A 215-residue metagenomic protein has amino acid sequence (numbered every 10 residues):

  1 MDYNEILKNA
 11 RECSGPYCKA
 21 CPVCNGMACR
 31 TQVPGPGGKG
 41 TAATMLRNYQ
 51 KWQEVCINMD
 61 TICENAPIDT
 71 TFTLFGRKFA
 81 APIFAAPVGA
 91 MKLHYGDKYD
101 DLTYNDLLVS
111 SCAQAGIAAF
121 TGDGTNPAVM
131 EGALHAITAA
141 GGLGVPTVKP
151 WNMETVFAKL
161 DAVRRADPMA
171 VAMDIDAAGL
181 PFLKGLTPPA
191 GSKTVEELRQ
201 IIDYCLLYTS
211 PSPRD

Functional and structural regions predicted by a protein language model:
D2-F79: An N-cap/entry alpha-helix motif that binds or orients negatively charged groups
T44-M130: N-terminal functional module of multi-domain proteins
I83-A86, A119-T121, G144-V148, V171 (+1 more regions): Hydrophobic faces of well-ordered beta-strands that scaffold small-molecule active sites in alpha/beta enzyme cores
Q114-G116, Q200-L207: A structural motif corresponding to the C-terminal end of an alpha-helix and its immediate exit/capping segment
T125-I137, N152-A158, L180-L198: Active-site-adjacent beta->alpha loops and helix N-cap segments on the catalytic face of soluble alpha/beta enzymes
L134-A140, D161-D167: Acidic (Asp/Glu)-rich catalytic clusters
A170-A177: Non-cysteine beta-strand/loop elements that form the S-adenosyl-L-methionine
Y208-D215: Conserved small/polar residues in nucleotide/adenosyl-binding loops
